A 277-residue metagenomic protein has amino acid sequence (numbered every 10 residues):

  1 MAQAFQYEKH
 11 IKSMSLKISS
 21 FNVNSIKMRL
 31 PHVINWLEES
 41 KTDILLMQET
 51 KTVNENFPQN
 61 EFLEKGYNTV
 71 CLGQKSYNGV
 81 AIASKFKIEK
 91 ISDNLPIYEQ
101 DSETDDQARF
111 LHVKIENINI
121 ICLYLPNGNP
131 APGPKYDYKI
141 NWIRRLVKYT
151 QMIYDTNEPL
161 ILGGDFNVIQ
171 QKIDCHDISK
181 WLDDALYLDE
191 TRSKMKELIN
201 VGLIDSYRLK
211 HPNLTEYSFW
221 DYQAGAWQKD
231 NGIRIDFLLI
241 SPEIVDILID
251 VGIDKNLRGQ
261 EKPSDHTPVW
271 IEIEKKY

Functional and structural regions predicted by a protein language model:
Q3-C71, Y77-V80, Y277: N-terminal, active-site-proximal structural segment of metallo-dependent hydrolase catalytic domains
I18-N22, L37-E55, I120, Y149-K172 (+4 more regions): Active-site beta-strand/loop signature of hydrolases that rely on acidic residues for catalysis
K27, N54-N56, G79-V80, N129-P132 (+3 more regions): Short catalytic/ligand-binding loop motif for oxyanion handling, primarily in non-cytosolic enzymes, centered on
T50-V53, F57-P130: Structured beta-strand-rich core segments of catalytic domains in phosphoester-bond hydrolases
K65, W142-I235: Metal-dependent phosphoesterases centered on the DNase I-like endonuclease/exonuclease/phosphatase
S76-I91, L214, A226-I247, I273: Conserved beta strand-loop-helix elements of the APE1-like EEP
P96-D101, L125-I143, S179-D183: Surface-exposed cleft-lining segments at the edges of enzyme active sites
G252-Y277: Surface polyanion/phosphate-binding segment centered on an Asp-His-Pro turn
